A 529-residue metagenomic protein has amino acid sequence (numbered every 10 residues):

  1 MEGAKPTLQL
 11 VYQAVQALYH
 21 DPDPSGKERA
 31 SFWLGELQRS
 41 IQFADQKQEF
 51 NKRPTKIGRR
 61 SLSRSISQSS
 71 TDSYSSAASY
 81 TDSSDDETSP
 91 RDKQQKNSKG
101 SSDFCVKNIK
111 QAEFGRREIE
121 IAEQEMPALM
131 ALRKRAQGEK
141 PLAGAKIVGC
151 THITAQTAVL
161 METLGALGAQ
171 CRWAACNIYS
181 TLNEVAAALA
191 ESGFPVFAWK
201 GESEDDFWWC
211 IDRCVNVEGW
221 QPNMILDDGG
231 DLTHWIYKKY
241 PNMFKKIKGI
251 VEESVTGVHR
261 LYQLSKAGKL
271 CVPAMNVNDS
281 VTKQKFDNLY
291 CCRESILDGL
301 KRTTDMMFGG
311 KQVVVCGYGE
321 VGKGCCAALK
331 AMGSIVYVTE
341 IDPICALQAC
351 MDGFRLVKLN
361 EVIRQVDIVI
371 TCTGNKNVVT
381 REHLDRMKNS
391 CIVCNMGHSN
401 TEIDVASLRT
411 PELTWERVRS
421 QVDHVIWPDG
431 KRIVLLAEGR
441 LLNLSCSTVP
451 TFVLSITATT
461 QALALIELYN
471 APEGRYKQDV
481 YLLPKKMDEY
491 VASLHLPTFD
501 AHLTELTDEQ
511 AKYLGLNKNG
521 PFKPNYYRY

Functional and structural regions predicted by a protein language model:
M1-S102, V106, Y529: Eukaryotic N-terminal low-complexity, Ser/Thr- and Lys/Arg-rich leader segments that predominantly function as
V11, S70-S75, S84-R91, Q95-D103 (+9 more regions): Adenosine-phosphate binding glycine-rich loop
D82, K93-L142, W173-K311, Y490: Glycine/serine-rich phosphate-binding loop and adjoining beta1-alpha1 elements at the start of nucleotide-handling
C150-A169, Q284-D287, C291-K376: Glycine-rich phosphate/diphosphate-binding loop of Rossmann-like nucleotide-binding domains
A169, F194, M243, G333-S334 (+2 more regions): A short helix->loop->beta-strand "cap" motif at the edges of active sites that frequently abuts
W220-Q221, R364-Q365, N389: Alpha-helix C-terminal capping/helix-to-coil transition sites in glycosyltransferase folds
M224-D227, Y240-V255, N375, E382-W427 (+2 more regions): ADP-ribose/adenylate-binding Rossmann-like module
